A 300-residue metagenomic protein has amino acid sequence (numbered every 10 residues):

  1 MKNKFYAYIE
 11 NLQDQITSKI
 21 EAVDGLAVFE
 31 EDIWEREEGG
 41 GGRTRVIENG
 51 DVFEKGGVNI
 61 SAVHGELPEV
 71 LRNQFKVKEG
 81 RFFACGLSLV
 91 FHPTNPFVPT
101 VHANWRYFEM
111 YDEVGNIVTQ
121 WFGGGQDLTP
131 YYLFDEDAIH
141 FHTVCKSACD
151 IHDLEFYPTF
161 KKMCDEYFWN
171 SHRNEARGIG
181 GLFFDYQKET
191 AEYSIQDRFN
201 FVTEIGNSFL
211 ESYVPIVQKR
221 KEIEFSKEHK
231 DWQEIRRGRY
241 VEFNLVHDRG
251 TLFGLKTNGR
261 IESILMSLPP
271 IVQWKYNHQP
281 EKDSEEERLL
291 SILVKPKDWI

Functional and structural regions predicted by a protein language model:
M1-K76, T190-E224, K230-Y240: Gly/Pro-rich turn-and-neighbor structural signature
T44-W121: Internal mixed beta-strand/loop scaffold within catalytic domains of large alpha/beta enzymes
G57, F83-G86, Q120-D127, E175-Q196 (+1 more regions): Glycine-rich, often proline-containing surface loops adjacent to acidic residues and nearby aromatics that form
L71-N73, Y193, L252-N258, Y276: Short conserved micro-motifs at the rims of enzyme active sites and ligand-binding pockets
Y111-T159, I300: Compact, glycine/acidic-enriched structural inserts
A138-F225, D231: Extended, acidic-biased charged interface segments
K230-Q273: C-terminal, helix-dominated tail/subdomain
I261-I300: TerminUS-proximal long segments
